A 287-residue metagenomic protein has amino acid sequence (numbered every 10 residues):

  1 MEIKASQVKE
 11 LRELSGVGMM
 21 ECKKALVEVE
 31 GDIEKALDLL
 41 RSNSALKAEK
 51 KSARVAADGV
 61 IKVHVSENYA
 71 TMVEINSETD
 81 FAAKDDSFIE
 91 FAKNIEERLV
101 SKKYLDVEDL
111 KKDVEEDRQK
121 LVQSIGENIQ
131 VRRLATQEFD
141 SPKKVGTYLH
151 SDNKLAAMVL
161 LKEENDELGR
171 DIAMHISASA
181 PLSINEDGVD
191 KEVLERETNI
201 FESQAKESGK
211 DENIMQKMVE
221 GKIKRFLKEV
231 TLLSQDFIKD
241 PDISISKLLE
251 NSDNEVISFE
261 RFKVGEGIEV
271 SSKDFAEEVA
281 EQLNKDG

Functional and structural regions predicted by a protein language model:
E2-G287: N-terminal assembly/interaction segments in proteins that build large macromolecular machines
